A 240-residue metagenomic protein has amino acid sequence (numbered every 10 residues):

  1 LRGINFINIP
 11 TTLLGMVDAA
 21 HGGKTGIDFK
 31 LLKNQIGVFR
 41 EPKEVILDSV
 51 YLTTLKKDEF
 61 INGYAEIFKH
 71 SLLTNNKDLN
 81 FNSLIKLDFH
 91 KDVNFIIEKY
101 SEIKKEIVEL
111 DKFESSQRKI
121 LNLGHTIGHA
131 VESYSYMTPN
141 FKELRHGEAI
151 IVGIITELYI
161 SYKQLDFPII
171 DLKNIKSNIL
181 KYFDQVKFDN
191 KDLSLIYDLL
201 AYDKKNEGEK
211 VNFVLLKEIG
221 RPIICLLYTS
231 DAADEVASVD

Functional and structural regions predicted by a protein language model:
L1-L84: A glycine/threonine-rich phosphate-anchoring loop and its flanking beta-alpha core in nucleotide/phosphate-binding
N8, I46, N122, V214-K217: Short beta-strand segments
M16, T54, A130-V131, Y159 (+1 more regions): Generic hydrophobic alpha-helical membrane-span motif
A65-K69, E98, D198: Generic alpha-helical structural context detector
F81-S194: Active-site segments that bind and position negatively charged phosphate/pyrophosphate groups
D184-N190, L195-I224: Phosphate/ribose-recognition catalytic cores of enzymes acting on nucleotide-derived substrates
Y228-D240: Single conserved hydrophobic/aromatic residue that forms the stacking wall/gate of nucleotide- or nucleobase-binding
